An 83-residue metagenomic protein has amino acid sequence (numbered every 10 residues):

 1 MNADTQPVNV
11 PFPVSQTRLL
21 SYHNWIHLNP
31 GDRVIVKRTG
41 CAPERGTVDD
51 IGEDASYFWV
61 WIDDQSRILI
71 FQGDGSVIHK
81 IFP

Functional and structural regions predicted by a protein language model:
N2-P30: Mixed-charge, Lys/Arg-rich low-complexity intrinsically disordered regions
P11, S21, S56-Y57, I70 (+1 more regions): Intrinsic disorder/low-structure terminal segments
H27-G31, E53-S56: A short, compositionally biased
C41-V77: Basic/aromatic-rich interaction segments and small domains that mediate binding to polyanionic partners
V77-P83: Short, charged, intrinsically disordered terminal tails
